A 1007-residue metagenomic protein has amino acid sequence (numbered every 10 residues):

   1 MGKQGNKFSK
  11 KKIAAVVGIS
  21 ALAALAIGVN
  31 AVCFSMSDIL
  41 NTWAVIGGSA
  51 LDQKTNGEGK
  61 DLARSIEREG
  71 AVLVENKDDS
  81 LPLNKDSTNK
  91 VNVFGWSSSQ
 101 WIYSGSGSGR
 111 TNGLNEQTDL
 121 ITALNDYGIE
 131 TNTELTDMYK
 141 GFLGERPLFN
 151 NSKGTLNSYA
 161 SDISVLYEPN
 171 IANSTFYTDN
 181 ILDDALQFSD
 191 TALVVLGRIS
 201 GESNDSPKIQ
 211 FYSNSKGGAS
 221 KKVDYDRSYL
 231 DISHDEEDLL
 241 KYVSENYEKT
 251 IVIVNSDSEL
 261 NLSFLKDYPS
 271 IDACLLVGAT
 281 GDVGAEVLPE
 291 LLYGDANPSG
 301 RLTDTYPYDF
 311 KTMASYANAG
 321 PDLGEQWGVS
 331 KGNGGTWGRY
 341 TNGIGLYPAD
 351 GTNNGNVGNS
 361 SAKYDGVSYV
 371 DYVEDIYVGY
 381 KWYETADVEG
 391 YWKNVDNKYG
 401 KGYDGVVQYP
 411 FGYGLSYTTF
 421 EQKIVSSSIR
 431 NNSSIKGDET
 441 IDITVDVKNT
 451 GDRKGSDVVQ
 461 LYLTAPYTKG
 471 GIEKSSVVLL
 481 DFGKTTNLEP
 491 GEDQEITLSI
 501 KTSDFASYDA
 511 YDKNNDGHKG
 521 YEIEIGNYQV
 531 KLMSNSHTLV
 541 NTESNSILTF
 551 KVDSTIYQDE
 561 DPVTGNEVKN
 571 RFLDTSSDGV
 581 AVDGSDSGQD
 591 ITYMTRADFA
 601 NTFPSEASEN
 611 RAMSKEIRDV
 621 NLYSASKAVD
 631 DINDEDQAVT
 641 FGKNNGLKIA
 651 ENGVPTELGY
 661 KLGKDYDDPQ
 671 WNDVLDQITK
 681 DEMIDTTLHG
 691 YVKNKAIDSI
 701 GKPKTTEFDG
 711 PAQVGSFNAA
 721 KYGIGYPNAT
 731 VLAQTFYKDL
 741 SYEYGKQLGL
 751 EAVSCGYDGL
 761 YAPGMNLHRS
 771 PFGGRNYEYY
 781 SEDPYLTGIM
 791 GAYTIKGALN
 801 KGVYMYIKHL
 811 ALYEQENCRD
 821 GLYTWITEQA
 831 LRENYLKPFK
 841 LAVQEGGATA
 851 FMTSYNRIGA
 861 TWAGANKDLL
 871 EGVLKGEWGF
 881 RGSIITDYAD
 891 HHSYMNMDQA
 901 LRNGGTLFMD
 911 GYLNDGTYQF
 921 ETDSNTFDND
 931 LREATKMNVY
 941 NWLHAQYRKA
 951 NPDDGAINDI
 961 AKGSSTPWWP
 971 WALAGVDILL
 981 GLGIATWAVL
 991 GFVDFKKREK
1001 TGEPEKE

Functional and structural regions predicted by a protein language model:
M1-T538, G565, K569-E1007: Glycoside hydrolase catalytic-domain context in secreted enzymes
L539-N566: Short beta-strand elements
